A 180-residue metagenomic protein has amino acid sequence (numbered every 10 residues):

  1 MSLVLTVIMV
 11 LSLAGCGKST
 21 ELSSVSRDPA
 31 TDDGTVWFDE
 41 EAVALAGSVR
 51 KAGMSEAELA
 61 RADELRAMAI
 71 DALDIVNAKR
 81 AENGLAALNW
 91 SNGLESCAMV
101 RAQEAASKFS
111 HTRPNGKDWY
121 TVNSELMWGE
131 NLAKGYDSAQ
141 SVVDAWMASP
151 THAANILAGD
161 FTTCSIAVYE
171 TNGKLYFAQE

Functional and structural regions predicted by a protein language model:
V4-S12: Bacterial N-terminal signal peptides
L11-P29: Sec-dependent signal peptide cleavage junction
G34-S107: A short alpha-helix/helix-coil micro-patch that ends at or immediately precedes a cysteine
E41-A42, S48, S96-Q140, I156: Short, surface-exposed glycine/acidic/tryptophan-bearing loops
S55, G129, Q179-E180: Well-structured core secondary-structure elements of compact alpha/beta domains
A62-L73, A87, S91-E95, E125 (+3 more regions): Solvent-exposed, acidic/flexible segments
E82-S96, F109-T121, A153-Y169: Surface-exposed patches in mature extracellular/periplasmic domains of secreted proteins
K134-E180: Disulfide-stabilized extracellular recognition modules
